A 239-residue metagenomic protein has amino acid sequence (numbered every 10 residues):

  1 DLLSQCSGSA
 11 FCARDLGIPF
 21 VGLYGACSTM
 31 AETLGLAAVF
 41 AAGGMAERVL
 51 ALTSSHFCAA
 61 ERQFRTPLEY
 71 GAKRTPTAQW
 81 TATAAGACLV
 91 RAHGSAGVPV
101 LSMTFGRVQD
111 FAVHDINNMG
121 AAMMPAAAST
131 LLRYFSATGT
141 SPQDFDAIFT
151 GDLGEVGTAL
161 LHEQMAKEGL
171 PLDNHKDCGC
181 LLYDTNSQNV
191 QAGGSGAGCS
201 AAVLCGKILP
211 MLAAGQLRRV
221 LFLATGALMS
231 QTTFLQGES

Functional and structural regions predicted by a protein language model:
L2, T53, T104: Short, small-residue-rich loop/turn micro-motifs
L3-S4, G8-R48, S55, A60 (+3 more regions): Claisen-condensing/thiolase-fold acyl-transfer catalytic domains that form or cleave C-C bonds in fatty acid
Q63-R65: Outer-membrane beta-barrel translocator domains and adjoining extracellular loop/strand segments of Gram-negative
P67-R133, A137-T140, N174-N189, R219-T225 (+1 more regions): Condensing-enzyme catalytic core mediating Claisen C-C bond formation in acyl metabolism
